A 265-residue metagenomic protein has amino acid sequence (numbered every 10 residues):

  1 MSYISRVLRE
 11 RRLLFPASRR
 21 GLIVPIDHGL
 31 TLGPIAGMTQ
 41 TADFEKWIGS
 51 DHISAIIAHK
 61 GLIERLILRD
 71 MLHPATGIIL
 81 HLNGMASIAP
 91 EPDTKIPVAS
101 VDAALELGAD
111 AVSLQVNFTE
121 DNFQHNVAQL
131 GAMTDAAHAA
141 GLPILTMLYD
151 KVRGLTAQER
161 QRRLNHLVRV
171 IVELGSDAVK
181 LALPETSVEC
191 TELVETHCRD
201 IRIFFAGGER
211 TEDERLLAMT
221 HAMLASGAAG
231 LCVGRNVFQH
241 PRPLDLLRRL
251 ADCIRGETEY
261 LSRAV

Functional and structural regions predicted by a protein language model:
M1-P16: N-terminal basic/disordered segments at the start of proteins
P16, G21-S87, E91-I203, E214-A229 (+3 more regions): Alpha/beta enzyme core
R210: A C-terminal functional module that forms or caps the active site or interfaces directly with catalytic machinery
R215-L217, P241-R248: Histidine/acidic-residue-rich catalytic or RNA/ligand-binding cores of hydrolases and nuclease-related proteins
R235-P241: A short, acidic, flexible beta-alpha connecting loop/helix-capping segment that sits on the rim of active
R249, Y260-V265: Mid-to-C-terminal alpha-helical segments outside catalytic/metal-binding sites
